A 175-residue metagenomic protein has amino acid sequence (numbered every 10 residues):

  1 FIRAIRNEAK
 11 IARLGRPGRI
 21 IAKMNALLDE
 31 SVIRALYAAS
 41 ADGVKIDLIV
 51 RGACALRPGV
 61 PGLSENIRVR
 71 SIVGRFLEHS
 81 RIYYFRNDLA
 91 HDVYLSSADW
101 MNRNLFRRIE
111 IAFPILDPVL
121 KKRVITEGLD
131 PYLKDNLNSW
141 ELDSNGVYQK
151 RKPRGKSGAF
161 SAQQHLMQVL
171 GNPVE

Functional and structural regions predicted by a protein language model:
F1-E175: PLD/PLD-like phosphodiesterase catalytic module centered on the HKD motif
